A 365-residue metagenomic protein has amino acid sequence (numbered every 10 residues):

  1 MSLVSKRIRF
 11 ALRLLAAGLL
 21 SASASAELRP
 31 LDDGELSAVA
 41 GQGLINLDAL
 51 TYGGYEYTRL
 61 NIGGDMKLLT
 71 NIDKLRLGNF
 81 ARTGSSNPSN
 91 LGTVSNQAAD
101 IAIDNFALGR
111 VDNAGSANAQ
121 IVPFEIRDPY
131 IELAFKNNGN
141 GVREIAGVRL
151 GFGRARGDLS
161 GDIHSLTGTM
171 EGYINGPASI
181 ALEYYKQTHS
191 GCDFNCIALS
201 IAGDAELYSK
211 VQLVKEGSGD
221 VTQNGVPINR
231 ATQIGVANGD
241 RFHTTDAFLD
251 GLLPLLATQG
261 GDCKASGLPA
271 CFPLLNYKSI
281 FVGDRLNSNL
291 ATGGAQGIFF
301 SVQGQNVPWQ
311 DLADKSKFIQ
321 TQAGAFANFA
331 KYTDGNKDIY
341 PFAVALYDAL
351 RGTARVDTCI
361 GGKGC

Functional and structural regions predicted by a protein language model:
M1-T51: Low-complexity repetitive segments in secreted/extracellular proteins
T51-C365: Long, compositionally biased low-complexity segments
